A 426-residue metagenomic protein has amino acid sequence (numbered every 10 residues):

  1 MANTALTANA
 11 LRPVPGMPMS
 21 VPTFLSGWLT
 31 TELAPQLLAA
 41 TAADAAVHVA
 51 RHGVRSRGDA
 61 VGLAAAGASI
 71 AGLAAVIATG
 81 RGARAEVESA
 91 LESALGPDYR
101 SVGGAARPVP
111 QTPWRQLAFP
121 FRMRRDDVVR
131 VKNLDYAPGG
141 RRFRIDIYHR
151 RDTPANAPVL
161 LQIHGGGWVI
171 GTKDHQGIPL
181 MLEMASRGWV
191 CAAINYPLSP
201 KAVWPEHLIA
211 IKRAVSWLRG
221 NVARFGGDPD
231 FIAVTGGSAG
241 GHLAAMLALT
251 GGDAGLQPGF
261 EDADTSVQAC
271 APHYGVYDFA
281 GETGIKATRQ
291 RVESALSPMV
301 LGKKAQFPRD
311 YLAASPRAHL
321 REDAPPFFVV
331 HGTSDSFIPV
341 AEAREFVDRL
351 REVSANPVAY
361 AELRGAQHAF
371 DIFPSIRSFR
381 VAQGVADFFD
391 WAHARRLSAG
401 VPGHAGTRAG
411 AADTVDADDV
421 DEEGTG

Functional and structural regions predicted by a protein language model:
M1-G426: Alpha/beta-hydrolase superfamily serine-hydrolase fold, recognizing
